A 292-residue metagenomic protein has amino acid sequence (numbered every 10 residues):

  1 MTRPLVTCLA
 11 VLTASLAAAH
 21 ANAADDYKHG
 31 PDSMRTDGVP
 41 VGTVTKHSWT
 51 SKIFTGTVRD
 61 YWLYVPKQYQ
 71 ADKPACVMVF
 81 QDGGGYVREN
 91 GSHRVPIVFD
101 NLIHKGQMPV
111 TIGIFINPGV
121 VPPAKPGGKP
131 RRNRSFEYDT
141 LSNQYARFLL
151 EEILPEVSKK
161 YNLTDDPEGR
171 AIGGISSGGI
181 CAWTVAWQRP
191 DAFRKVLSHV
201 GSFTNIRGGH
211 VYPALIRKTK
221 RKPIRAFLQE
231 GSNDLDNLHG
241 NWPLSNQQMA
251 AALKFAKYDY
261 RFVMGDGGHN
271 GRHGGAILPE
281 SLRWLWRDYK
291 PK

Functional and structural regions predicted by a protein language model:
M1-L9: Bacterial N-terminal signal peptides that target proteins for export
A10-V11, A21: Cleavable N-terminal signal peptides
A14-A18: N-terminal signal peptide c-region/cleavage motif recognized by signal peptidases
N22-K292: Non-catalytic cap/lid and distal C-terminal segments of serine-dependent acyl enzymes
